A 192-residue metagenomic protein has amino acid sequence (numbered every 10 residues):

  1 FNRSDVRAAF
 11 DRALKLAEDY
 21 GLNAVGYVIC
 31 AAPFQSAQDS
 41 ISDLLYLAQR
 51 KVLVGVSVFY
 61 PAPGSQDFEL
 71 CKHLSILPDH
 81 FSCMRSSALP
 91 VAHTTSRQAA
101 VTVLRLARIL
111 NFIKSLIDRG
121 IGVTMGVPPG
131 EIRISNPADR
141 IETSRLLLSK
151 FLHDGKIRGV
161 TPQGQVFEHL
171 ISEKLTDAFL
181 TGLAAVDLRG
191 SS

Functional and structural regions predicted by a protein language model:
R3-Q66, I113-G120, T124: Conserved C-terminal portion of the radical SAM core fold that forms the substrate/S-adenosylmethionine-binding
D43-L45, K72-S75: Short, hinge-like loop/turn segments at secondary-structure boundaries
G64, L77-P78: Glycine/aspartate-rich loop-and-adjacent alpha/beta segment that forms the canonical ThDP
E69-C71, D79-S192: Radical SAM enzyme core and accessory elements
